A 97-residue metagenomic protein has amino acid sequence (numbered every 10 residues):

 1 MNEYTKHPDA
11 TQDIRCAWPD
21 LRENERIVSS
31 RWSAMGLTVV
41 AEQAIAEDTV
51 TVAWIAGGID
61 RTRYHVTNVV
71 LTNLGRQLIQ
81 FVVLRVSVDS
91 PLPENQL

Functional and structural regions predicted by a protein language model:
M1-E25, V88-L97: Predominantly extracytoplasmic/ectodomain segments of secreted and cell-surface proteins
N24-V40: Change to "...patches in solvent-exposed regions of secreted, membrane-anchored, or virion-exposed structural
E42-E47: Short beta-strand segments within Ig-like beta-sandwich modules, predominantly Fibronectin type-III
T49-A53: Short strand-edge motifs at loop-to-beta-strand transitions and within beta-strands of extracellular beta-rich domains
A56-T62: Surface-exposed, short loops/turns at beta-strand junctions within beta-sandwich domains
R63-T67: Short, conserved beta-strand segments of beta-strand-rich sandwich/propeller modules, principally
L71-R76: Short, solvent-exposed loop/turn segments at the edges of extracellular beta-sandwich modules
F81-D89: Short beta-strand edge segments in extracellular beta-sheet folds
